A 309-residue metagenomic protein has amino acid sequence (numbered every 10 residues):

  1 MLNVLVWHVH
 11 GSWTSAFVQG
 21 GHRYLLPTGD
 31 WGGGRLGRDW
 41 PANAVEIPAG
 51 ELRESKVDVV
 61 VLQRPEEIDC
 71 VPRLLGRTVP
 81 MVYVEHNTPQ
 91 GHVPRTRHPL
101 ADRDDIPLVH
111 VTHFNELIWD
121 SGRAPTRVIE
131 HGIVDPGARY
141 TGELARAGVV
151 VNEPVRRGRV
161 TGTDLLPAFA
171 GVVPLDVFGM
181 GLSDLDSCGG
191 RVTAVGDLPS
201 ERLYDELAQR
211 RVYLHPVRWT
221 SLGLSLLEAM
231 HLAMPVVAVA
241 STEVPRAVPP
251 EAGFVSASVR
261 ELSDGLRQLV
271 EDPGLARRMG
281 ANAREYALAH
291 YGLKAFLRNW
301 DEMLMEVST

Functional and structural regions predicted by a protein language model:
H10-W13, L25-D105, H113-L117: Extended catalytic core of nucleotide-activated donor transferases of GT-like folds
I118-S121, G132-G190, A194-D197: Conserved catalytic-core segment of nucleotide-activated headgroup transferases in glycan assembly
D186, A240-P250, F254-V255: Short acidic/histidine- and often glycine-rich active-site loop of Leloir-type glycosyltransferases that engages
R218: Aromatic "clamp/platform" in nucleotide-sugar-dependent glycosyltransferases that forms part of the donor/acceptor
P235-A238: Short hydrophobic beta-strand element within catalytic cores of glycosyltransferases and related nucleotide-activated
P250-R260, Q268-P273: Conserved acidic donor-binding segment of nucleotide-sugar-dependent glycosyltransferases
Q268, L275-H290, F296-N299: A short, well-ordered alpha-helix in the C-terminal region of glycosyltransferases
L293-T309: C-terminal alpha-helical cap of glycosyltransferases
